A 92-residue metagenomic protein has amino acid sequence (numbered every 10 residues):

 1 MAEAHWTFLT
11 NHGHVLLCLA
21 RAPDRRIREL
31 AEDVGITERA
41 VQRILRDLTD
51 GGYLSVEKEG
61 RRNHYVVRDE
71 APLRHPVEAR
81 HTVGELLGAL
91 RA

Functional and structural regions predicted by a protein language model:
M1-H14: Short alpha-helical segments that sit at the start of domains
L17-R21: Short, locally clustered residues in the helix-turn-helix/winged-helix DNA-binding domain
A22-R26: Short capping segments at the starts of secondary-structure elements
E29-E32, T49-D50: Alpha-helical residues within the helix-turn-helix
R39: Key DNA-contact positions within bacterial/archaeal DNA-binding proteins
L45-R46: Short, hydrophobic-biased segments on the C-terminal half of alpha helices that form "recognition helices"
K58-H64: Short, Lys/Arg-rich nucleic-acid/phosphate-binding segment
P72-A92: Amphipathic alpha-helical dimerization/coiled-coil segments that flank or bridge DNA-binding/regulatory modules
